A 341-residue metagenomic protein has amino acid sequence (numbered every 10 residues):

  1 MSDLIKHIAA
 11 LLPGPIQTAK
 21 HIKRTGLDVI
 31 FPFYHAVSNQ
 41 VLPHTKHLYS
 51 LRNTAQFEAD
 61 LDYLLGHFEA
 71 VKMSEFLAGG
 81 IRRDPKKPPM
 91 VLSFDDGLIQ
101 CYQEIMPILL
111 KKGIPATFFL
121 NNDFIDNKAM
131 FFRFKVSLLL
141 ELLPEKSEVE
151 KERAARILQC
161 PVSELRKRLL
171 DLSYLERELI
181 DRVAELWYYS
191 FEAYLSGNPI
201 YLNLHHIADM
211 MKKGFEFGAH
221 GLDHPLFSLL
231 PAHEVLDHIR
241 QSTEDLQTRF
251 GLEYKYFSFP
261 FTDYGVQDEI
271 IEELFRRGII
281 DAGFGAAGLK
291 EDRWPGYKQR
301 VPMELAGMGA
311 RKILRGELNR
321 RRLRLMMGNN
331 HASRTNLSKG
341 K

Functional and structural regions predicted by a protein language model:
M1-S93, Q100, F131, S137-L140 (+1 more regions): C-terminal active-site subregion of NodB/CE4 polysaccharide deacetylases
K23-R24, F33, K128-K213: Extended, charge-rich helix/loop segments that form flexible, surface "patches" used to engage negatively charged
L65, I108-K112, L202-A219, Q247-R249 (+2 more regions): Acidic (Asp/Glu)-rich catalytic clusters
E104-N122: A short alpha/beta connector and helix-capping loop motif
P115-F119, G218, D281-F284: Structural detector of well-ordered beta-strand residues that form the stable sheet scaffold of enzyme domains
L120-F124, G288-L289: Short, acidic/turn-prone active-site loops that include or flank metal/cofactor- and phosphate-binding residues
Y194, P199-E216, D223-F250: Alpha-helical scaffold elements lining the catalytic groove of polysaccharide deacetylases
